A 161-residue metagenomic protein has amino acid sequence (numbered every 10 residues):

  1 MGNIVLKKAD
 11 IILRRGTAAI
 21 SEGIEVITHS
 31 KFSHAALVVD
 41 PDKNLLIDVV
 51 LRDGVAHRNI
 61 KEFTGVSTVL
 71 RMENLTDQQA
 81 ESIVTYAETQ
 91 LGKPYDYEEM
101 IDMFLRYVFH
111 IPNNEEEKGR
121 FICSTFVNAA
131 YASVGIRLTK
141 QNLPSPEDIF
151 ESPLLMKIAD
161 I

Functional and structural regions predicted by a protein language model:
M1-I161: Cysteine-nucleophile amide-bond enzymes
